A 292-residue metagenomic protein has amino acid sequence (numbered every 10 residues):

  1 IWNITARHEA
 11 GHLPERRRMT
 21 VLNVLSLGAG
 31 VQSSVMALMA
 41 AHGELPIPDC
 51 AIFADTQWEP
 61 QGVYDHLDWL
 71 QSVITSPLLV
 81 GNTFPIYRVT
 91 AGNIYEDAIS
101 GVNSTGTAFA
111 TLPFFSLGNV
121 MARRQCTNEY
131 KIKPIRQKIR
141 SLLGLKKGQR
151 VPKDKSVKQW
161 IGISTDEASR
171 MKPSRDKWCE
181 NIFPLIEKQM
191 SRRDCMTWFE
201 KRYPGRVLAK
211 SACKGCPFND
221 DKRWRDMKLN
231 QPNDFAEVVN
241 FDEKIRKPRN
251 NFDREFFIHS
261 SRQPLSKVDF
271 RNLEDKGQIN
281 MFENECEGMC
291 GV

Functional and structural regions predicted by a protein language model:
W2-T5, L13-V292: Nucleotide-activated chemistry modules centered on ATP-dependent adenylation/adenylyltransferase
